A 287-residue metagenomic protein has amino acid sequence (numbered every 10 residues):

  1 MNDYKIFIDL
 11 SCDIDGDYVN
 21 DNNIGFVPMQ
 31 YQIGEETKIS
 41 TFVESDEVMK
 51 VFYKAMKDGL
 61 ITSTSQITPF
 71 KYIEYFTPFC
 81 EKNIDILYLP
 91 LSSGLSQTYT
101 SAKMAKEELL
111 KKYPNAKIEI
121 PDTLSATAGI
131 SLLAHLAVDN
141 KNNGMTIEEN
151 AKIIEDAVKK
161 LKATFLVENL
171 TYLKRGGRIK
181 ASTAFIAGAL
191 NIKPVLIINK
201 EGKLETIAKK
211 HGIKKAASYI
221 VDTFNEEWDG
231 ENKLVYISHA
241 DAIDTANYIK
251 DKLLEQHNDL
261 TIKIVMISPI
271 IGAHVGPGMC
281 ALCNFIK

Functional and structural regions predicted by a protein language model:
N2-K5, S11-V19, I24-E36, L87 (+3 more regions): Mixed-charge interfacial surface used for oligomerization/domain docking and macromolecular partner engagement
T37-Y88, S93-Q97, E108-K111: Class I S-adenosyl-L-methionine
